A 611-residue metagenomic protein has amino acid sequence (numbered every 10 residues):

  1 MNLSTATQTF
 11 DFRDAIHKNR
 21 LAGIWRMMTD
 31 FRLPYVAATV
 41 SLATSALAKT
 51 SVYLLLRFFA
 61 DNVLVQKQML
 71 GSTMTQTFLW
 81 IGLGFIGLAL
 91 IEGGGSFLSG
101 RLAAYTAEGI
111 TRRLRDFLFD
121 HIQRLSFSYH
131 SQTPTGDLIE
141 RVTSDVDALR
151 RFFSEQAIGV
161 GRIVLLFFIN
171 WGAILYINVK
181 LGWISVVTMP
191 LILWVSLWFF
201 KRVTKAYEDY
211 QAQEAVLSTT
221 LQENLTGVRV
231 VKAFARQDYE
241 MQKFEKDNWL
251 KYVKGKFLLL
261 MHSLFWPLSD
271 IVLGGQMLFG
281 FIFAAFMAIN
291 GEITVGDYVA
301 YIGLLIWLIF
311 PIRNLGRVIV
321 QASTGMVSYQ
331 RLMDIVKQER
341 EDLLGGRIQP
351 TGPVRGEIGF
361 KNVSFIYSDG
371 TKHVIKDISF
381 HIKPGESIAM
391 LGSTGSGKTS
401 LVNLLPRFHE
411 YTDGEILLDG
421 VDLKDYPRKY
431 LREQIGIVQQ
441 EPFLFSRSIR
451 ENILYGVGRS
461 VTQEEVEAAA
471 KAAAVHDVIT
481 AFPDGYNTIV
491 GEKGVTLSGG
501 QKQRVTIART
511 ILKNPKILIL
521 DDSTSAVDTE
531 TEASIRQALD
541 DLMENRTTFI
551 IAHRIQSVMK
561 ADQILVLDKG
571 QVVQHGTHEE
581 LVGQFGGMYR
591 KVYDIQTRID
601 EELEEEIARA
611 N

Functional and structural regions predicted by a protein language model:
M1-K49, L64-I81, F85, I91 (+10 more regions): Membrane-integrated ABC transporters
T9-H17, V40-S41, A48-L64, L88-T135 (+12 more regions): Juxtamembrane helix-loop junctions of ABC transporter transmembrane domains
A22, L33-L54, F58, I81 (+7 more regions): Alpha-helical segments in transporter systems
W25, T29-R32, F127-S128, S144-F153 (+9 more regions): An intracellular "coupling" helix at the cytosolic face of ABC transporter transmembrane type-1 domains
D30, P34-L47, E155-D209, I282-T294: Transmembrane helices of ABC transporter permease
Q66, L70, A173-P190, S196 (+2 more regions): Helix-loop-helix
T351-N611: ABC-type nucleotide-binding domain
